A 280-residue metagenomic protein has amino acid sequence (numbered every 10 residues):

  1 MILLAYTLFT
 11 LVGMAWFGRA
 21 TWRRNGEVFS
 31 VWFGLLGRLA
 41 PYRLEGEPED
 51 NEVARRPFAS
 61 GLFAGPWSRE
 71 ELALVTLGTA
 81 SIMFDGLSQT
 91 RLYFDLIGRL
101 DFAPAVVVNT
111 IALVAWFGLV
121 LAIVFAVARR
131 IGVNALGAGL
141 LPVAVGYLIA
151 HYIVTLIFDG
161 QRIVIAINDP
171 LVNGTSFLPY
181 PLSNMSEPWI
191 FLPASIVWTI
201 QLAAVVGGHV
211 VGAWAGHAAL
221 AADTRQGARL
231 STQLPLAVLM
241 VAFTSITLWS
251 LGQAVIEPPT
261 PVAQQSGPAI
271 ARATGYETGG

Functional and structural regions predicted by a protein language model:
M1-L4, F17, R23, F84-T110 (+2 more regions): Membrane-interface interhelical loops and short amphipathic "cap" helices that link adjacent transmembrane segments
M1-R55, F84: Transmembrane-helix bundle segments that line or gate the permeation/cavity pathway in multi-pass membrane proteins
L3-L4, G61-T76, V133-A144, A228-M240: Alpha-helical transmembrane segments and their helix-start/interface "positive-inside/aromatic belt" motifs in integral
A5-N25, W116-F125, G146, A150-T155: Hydrophobic alpha-helical membrane-embedded segments
L44-T79, P188-Q201: Loop-to-transmembrane boundary segments
S68-A80, A103-V127: A conserved active-site cap/scaffold subdomain adjacent to cofactor or substrate pockets
R130-A166: Alpha-helical transmembrane segments with an aromatic anchor "belt"
H209, A213-M240: Interfacial loop-to-transmembrane junctions
